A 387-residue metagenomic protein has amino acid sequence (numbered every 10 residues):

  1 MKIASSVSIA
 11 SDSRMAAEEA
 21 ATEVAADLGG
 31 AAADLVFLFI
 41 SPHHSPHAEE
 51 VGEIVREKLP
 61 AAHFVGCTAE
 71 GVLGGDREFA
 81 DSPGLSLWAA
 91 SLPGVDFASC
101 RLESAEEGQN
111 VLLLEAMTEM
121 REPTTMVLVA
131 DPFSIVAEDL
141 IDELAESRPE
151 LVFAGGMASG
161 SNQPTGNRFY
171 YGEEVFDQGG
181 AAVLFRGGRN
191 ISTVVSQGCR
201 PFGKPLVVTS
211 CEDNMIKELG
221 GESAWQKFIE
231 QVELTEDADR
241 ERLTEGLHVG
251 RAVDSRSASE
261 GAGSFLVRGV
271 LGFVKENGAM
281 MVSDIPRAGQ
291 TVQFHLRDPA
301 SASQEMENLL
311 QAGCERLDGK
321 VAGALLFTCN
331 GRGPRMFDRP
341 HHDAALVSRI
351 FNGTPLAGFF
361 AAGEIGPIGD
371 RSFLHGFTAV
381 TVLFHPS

Functional and structural regions predicted by a protein language model:
M1-E50, I54-E57, A62-H63, C67-F337 (+2 more regions): Small-residue-enriched flexible segments
